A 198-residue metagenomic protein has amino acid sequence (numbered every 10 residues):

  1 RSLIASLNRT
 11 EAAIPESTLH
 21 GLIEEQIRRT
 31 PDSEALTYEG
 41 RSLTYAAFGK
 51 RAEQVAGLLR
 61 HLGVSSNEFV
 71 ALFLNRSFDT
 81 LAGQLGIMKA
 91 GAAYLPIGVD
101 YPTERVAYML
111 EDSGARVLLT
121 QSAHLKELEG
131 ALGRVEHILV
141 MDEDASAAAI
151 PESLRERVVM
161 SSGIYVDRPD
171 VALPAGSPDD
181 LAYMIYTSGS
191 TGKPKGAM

Functional and structural regions predicted by a protein language model:
A5: Active-site catalytic microenvironments in core metabolic enzymes, especially phosphate/sugar-handling
N8-M198: Carrier-protein-dependent adenylate-forming modules in NRPS/ANL systems
